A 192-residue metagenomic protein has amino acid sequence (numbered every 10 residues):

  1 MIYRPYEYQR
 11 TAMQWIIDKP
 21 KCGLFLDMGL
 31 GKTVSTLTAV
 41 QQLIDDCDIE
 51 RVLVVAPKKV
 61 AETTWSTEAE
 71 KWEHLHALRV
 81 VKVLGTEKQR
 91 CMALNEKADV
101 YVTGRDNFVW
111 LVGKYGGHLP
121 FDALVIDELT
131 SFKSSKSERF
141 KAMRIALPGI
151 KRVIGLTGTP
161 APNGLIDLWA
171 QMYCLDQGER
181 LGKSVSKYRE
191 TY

Functional and structural regions predicted by a protein language model:
M1-K141, I145-K151, E179-Y192: SF2 helicase/translocase NTPase motor core, specifically the RecA-like lobe 1 inter-motif segment between Walker
M28-G29, I150-I166, Y173: Conserved helicase ATPase motor motifs in RecA-like P-loop NTPase domains
L37, E68, G164-D176: PAPS/PAP-binding and catalytic site of the sulfotransferase fold
